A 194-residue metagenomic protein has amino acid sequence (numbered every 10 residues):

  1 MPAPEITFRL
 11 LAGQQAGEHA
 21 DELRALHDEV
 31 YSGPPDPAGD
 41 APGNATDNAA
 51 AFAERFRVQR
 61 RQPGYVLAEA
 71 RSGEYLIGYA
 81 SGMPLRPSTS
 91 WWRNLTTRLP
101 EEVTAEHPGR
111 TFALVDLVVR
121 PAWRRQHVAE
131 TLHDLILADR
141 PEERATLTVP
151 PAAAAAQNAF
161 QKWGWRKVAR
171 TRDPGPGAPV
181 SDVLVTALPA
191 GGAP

Functional and structural regions predicted by a protein language model:
M1-D21, E29: Conserved N-terminal entry element of GNAT/NAT acetyltransferase domains
I6, R24-D47: Helix-loop element at the rim of GNAT/NAT acetyltransferase active sites that forms part of the acceptor-substrate
A38-L67, R71-G73, I77, S81-P84 (+1 more regions): Active-site rim helix/loop that mediates acceptor-substrate recognition in acyltransferases
G64-E69, Y79, T111, D116 (+1 more regions): Short hydrophobic/aromatic beta-strand element in the GNAT-like acyltransferase core that lines or flanks the acyl-donor
S81-D116, G175-G177: Conserved acyl-donor/pantetheine-binding loop and adjacent beta-alpha core of acyl/acetyltransferases and related
L114-P121, R125-A138, N158-K162: Conserved acetyl-CoA-binding loop-helix of GNAT-fold acetyltransferases
A138-P151: Conserved GNAT acetyl-CoA-binding A-motif
P150-A154, D173-P194: C-terminal "cap" of GNAT-fold acetyltransferases
